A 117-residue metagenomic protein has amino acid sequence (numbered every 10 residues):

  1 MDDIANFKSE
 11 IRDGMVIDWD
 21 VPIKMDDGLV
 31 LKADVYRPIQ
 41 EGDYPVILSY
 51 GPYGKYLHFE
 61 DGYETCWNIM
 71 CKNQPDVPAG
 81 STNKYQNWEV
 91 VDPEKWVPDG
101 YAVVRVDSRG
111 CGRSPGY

Functional and structural regions predicted by a protein language model:
D2-A5, Q74-D76: Generic signal for short, ordered secondary-structure residues within or immediately flanking folded domains
D3-G42, V46: N-terminal cap/lid segment of alpha/beta-hydrolase-fold proteins
L48-Y117: Cap/lid segment of the alpha/beta-hydrolase catalytic domain
